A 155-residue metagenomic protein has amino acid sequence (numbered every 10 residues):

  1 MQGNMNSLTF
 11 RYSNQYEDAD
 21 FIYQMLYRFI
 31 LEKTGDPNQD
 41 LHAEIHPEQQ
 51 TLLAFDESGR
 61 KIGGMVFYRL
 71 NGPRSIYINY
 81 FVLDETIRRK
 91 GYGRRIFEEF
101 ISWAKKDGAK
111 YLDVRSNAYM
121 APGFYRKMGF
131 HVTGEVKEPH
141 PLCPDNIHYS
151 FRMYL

Functional and structural regions predicted by a protein language model:
N6-N79, D84-T86, Y119, Y154: Acetyl-CoA-dependent GNAT
P73-S75, P122, T133-V136: A short, glycine- and basic residue-enriched loop/turn that sits immediately adjacent to a domain's principal
I87, G91-E99: Conserved acetyl-CoA pyrophosphate-binding loop and the N-cap/start of the following alpha-helix in GNAT-like
A104-N117: Conserved GNAT acetyl-CoA-binding A-motif
D113-R115, R126, H131-S150: Conserved catalytic-core motifs of GNAT/GCN5-like acyltransferases
